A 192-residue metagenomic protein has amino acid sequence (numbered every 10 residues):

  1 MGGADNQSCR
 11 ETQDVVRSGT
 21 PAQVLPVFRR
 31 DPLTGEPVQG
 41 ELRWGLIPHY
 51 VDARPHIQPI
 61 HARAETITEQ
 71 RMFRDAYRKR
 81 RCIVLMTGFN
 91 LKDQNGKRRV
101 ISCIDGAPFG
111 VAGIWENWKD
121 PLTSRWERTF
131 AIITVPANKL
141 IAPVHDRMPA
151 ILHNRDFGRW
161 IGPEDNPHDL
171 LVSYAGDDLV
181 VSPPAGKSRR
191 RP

Functional and structural regions predicted by a protein language model:
M1-P192: Short linear sequence motif anchored by a di-proline
